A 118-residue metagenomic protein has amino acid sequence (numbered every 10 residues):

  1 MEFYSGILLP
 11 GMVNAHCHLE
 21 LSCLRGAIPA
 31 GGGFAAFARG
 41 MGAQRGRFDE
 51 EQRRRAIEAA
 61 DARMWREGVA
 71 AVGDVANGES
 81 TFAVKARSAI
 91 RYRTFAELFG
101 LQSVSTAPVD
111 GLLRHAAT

Functional and structural regions predicted by a protein language model:
M1-A36, E58, R66: Replace "His-x-His-based motif
G11-C17, V72-D74, Y92-A96: Hydrophobic faces of well-ordered beta-strands that scaffold small-molecule active sites in alpha/beta enzyme cores
S22-R55, A89-F99, T118: Active-site gating loops and adjacent loop-to-helix segments of metal-dependent hydrolytic enzymes
R53, I57, V109-L112: Aromatic/hydrophobic pocket-lining residues that form the small-molecule binding cavity in soluble enzyme cores
E67-A71: Short acidic/polar active-site loop segments enriched in Thr and Asp
G78-T118: Metal-coordinating catalytic core of metallo-dependent amide/deamination hydrolases
